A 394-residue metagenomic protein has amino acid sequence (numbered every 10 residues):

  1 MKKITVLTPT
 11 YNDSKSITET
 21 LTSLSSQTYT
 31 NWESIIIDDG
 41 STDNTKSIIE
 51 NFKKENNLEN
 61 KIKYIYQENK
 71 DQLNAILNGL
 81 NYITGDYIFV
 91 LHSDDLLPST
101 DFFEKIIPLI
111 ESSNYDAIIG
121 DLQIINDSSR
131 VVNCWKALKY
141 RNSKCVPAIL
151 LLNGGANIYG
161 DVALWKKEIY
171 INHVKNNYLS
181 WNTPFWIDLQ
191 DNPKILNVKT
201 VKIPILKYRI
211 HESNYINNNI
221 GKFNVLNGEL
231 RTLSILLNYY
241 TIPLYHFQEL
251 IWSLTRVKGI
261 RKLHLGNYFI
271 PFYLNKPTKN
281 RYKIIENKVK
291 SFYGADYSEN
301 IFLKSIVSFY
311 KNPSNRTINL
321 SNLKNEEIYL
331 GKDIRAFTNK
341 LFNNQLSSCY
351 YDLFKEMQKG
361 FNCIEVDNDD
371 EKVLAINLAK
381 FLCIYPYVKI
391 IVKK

Functional and structural regions predicted by a protein language model:
D13-S26: Short, well-formed alpha-helical segments that are part of the catalytic scaffolds of diverse glycosyltransferases
L24, D39-G40, K70: Conserved short acidic donor-positioning loop in nucleotide-sugar-dependent glycosyltransferases
D38-S47, H92: A conserved acidic beta->alpha catalytic loop
Q67-I83: Glycine-rich, basic loop-to-helix element that forms the pyrophosphate-binding segment of sugar-nucleotide handling
I88: Short aromatic/hydrophobic "clamp" motif used to bind/position activated sugar donors
D101-N133: Conserved donor NDP-sugar-binding/catalytic core segment of glycosyltransferases
G120, L138-N224, E229: Conserved nucleotide-sugar donor-binding catalytic segment
P193, Y208-E212, N217-Y245, Y268-F292: Catalytic core of nucleotide-sugar-dependent glycosyltransferases
